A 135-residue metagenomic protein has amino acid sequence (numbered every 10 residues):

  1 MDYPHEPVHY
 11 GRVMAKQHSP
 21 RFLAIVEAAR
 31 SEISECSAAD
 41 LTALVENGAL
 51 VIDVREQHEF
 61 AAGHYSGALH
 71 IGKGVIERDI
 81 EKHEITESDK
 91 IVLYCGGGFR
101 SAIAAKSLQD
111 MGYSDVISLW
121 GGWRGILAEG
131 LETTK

Functional and structural regions predicted by a protein language model:
D2-L50, Q57-K90, G97-K135: Rhodanese-like catalytic fold shared by cysteine-dependent sulfurtransferases and DSP/PTP-type phosphatases
